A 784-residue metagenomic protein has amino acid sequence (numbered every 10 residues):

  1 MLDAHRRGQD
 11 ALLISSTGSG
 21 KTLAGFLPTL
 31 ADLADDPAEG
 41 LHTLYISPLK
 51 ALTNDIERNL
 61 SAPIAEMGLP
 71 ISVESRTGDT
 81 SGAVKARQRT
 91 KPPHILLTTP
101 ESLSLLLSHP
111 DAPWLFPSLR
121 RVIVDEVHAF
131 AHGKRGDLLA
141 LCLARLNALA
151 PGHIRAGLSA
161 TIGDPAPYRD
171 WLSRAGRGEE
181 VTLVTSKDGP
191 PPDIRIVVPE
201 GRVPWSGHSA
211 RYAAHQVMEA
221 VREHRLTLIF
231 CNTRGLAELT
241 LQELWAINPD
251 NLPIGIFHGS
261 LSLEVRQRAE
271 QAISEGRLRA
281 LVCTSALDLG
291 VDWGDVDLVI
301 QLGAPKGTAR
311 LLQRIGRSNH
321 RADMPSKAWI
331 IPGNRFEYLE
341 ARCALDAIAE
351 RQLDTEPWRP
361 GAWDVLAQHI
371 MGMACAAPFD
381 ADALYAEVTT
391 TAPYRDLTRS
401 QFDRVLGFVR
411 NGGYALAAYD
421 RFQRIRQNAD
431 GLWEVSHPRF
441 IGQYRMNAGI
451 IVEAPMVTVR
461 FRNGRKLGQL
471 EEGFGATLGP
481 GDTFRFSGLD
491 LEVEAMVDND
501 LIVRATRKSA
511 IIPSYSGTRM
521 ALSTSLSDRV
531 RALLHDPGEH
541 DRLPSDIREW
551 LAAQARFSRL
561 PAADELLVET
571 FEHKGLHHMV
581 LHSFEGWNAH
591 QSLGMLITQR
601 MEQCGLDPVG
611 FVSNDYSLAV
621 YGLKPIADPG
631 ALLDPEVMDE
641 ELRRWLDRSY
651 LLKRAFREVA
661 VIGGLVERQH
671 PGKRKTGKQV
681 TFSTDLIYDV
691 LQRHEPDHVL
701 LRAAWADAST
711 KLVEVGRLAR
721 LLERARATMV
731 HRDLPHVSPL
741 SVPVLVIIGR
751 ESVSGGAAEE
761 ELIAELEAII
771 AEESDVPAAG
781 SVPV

Functional and structural regions predicted by a protein language model:
D3-S19, A24-A376, D380-D430, E434: Helicase motor core with emphasis on the C-terminal RecA-like subdomain
Y385-V388, A392-M456, L470-E471, P513-Y515 (+1 more regions): Extended, highly charged accessory segments
I451-E453, L478, R485: Short, well-ordered loop/turn sites that connect or cap secondary structure elements
T458-F461, R504: Short, acidic/hydrophobic/Gly-rich beta-strand patch recurrent on exposed beta strands that often constitutes part
N463-T483: A conserved acidic, glycine/proline-rich C-terminal tail/linker
L489-M496: Short beta-strand-centered aromatic/proline hotspots
V497-S514: Short, solvent-exposed secondary-structure boundary/capping segments
